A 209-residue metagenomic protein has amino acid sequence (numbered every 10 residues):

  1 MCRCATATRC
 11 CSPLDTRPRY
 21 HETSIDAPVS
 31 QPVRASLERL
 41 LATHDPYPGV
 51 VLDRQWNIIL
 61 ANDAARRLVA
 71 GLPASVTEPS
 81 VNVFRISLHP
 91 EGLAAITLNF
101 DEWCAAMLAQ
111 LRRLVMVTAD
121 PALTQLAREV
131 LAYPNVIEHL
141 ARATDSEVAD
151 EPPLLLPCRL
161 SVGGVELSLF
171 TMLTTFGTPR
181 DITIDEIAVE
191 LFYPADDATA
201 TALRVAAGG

Functional and structural regions predicted by a protein language model:
M1-S30: Short amphipathic recognition helices of helix-turn-helix/homeodomain-type DNA-binding modules
E22-P48, A127-V148: Short, basic/aromatic recognition patches
A27-Q31, S80, L88-H89, A188-V189: Juxtamembrane/interface motifs at transmembrane-helix termini
D45-E138, A149-E151: PAS-family sensory domains
L114, T118-A119, L126, A132-G209: Amphipathic alpha-helical interface segments
